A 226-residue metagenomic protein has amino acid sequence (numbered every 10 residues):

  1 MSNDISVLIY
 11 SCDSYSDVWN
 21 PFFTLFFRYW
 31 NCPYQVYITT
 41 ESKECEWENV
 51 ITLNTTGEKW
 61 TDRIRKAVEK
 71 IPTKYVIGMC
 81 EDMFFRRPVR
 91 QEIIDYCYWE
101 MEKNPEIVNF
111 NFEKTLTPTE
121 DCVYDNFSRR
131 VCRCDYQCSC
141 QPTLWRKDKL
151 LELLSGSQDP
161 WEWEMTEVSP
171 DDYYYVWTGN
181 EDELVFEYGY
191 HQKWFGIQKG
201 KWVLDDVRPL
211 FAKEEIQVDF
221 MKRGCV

Functional and structural regions predicted by a protein language model:
M1-Y75: N-terminal anchoring/stem segment of glycosyltransferases
Y37-I38, V76-G78, V108-E113, L144 (+1 more regions): A structural signal for short, well-ordered beta-strand segments and their strand-loop junctions that often border
K74-F84: Short beta-strand-to-loop acidic/aromatic patch adjacent to the donor-nucleotide binding site
R87-P118: Conserved donor-nucleotide/metal-binding helix-loop-beta segment in metal-dependent transferases, i.e., the alpha-helix
C122-D135: Short, flexible, basic/aromatic active-site loop/helix in glycosyltransferases
Q137-W202: Catalytic core and acceptor-binding pocket of nucleotide-sugar-dependent glycosyltransferases
K193-V226: Hydrophobic helical membrane-anchoring modules
